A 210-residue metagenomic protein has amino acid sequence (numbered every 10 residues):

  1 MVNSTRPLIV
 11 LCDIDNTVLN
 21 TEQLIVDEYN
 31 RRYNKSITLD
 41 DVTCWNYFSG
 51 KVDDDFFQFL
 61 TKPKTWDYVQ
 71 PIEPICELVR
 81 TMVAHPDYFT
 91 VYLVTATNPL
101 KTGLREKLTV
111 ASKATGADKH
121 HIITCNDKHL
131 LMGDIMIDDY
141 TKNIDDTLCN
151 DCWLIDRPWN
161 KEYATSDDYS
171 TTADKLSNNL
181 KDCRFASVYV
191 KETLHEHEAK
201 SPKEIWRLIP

Functional and structural regions predicted by a protein language model:
V2-F57: Active-site neighborhood of HAD-like aspartate-dependent phosphohydrolases
T5-P7, Y88, K119, M132-G133 (+1 more regions): A general structural motif
V26-N30, V110, C152-L154: Glycine-rich, phosphate-binding/catalytic loops in enzymes
K35-R80, P86: Metal-dependent phosphoesterase signature
W66-Q70, I75-K107, A111: Substrate-recognition element of Asp-dependent hydrolases with the DxDx(T/V) motif
T90-Y92, I135, W153: A structural signal for isolated positions on well-ordered beta-strands in alpha/beta enzyme cores
V94-D146: Substrate-recognition "cap/lid" segment bordering the active-site pocket of phosphatases
I137-K175, D182-A199: Acidic, Mg2+-coordinating phosphoryl-transfer loop and its flanking beta/alpha structural elements, shared across
